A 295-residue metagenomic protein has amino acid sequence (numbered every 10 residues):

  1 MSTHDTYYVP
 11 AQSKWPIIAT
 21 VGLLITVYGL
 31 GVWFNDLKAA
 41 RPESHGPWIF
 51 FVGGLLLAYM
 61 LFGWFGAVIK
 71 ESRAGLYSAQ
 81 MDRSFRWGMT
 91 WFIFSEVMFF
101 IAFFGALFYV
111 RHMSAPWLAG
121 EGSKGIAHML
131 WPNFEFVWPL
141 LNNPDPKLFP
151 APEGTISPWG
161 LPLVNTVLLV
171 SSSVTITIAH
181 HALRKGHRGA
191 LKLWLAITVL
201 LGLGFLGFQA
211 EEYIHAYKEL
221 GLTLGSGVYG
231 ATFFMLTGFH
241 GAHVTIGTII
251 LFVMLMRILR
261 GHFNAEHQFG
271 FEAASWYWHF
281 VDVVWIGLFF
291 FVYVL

Functional and structural regions predicted by a protein language model:
M1-L295: ...captures the hydrophobic TM-helix bundle architecture rather than a specific catalytic motif, and can also fire on
